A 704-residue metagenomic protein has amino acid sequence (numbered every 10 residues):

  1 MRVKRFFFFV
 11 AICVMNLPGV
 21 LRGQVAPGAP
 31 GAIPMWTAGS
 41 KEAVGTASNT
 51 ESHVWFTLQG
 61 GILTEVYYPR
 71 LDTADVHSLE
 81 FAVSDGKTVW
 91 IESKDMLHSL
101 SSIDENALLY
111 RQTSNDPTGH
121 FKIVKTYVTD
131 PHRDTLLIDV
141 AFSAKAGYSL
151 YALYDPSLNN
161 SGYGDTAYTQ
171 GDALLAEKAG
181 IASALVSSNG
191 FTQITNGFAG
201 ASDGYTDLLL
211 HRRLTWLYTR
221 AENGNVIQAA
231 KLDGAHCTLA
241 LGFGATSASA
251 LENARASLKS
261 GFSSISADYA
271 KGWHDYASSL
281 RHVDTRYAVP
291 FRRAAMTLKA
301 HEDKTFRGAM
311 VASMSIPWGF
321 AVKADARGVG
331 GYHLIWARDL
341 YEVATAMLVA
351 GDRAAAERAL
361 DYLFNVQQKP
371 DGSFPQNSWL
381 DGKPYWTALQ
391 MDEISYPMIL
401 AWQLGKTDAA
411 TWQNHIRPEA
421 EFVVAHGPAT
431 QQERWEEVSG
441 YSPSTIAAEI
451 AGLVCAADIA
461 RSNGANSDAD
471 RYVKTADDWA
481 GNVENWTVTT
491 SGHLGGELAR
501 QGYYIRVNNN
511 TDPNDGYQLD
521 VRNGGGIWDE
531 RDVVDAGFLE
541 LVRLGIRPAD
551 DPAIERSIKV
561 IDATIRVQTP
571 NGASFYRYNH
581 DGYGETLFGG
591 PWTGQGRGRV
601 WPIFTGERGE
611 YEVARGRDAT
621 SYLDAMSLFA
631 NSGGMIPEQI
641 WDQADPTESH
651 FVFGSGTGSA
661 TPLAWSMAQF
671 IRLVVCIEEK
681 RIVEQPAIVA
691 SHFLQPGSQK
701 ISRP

Functional and structural regions predicted by a protein language model:
G23-M35, G119-K122, V128-G331, Q685-R703: Acidic/polar, glycine-enriched structural segments that form the non-catalytic walls/loops of the carbohydrate-binding
V25-R70, I335, Y385-L404, D515-D520 (+2 more regions): C-terminal capping/lid segments that line or modulate ligand- or cofactor-binding pockets
A26-N115, A184-L210, G272-L280, D284: An extended acidic
Q112, A141-S143, G242, A277-V283 (+8 more regions): Well-ordered alpha-helical scaffold segments within catalytic/enzyme domains
S143-A144, T166-Q170, L175-E177, G261-Y269 (+4 more regions): Aromatic-rich carbohydrate-recognition surfaces in CAZymes
G162, A176-Y205, L209, H282-P290 (+6 more regions): Extended ligand-binding clefts on enzyme/binding-domain cores
L298-F306, G351-F374, K406, T411-Q432 (+6 more regions): Long, well-ordered core segments of solenoidal/helical folds
W318-V329, F374-L389, A425-Y441, D515-G524 (+1 more regions): Acidic/His metal-coordination segments adjacent to aromatic residues that form catalytic metal sites in metalloenzymes
